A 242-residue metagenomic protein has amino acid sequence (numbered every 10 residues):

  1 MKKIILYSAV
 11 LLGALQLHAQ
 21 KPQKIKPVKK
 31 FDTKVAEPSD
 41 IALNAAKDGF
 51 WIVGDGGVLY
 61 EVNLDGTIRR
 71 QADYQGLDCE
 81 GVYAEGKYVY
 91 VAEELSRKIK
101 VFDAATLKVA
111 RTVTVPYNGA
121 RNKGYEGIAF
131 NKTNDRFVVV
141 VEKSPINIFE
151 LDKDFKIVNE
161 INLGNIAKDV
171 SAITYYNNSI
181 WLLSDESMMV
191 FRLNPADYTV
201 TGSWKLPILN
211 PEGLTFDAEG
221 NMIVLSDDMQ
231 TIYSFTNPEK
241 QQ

Functional and structural regions predicted by a protein language model:
Q20-V35: A short helix->beta-strand "capping" segment at the edge of beta-propeller domains
K30-K34, Q71-Q75, V113-A120, I161-I166 (+1 more regions): Surface loop/turn motifs at the tips and blade-to-blade linkers of beta-strand repeat domains
K34, N44, W51-G56, V91-R97 (+3 more regions): Conserved beta-strand positions in repeat-built beta-propeller and related beta-rich domains
E37, D78, G124, D169 (+1 more regions): Beta-rich catalytic cores
A46-D48, G86-K87, T133-D135, N177-N178 (+1 more regions): Short coil/turn segments that connect the beta-strands within blades of beta-propeller domains
N63-T67, D103-L107, D152-F155, N194-Y198 (+1 more regions): Short loop/turn segments that connect beta-strands within beta-propeller blades
G202-T215: Conserved blade-ending motifs and adjacent loop-strand segments that build the rim/top face of beta-propeller domains
